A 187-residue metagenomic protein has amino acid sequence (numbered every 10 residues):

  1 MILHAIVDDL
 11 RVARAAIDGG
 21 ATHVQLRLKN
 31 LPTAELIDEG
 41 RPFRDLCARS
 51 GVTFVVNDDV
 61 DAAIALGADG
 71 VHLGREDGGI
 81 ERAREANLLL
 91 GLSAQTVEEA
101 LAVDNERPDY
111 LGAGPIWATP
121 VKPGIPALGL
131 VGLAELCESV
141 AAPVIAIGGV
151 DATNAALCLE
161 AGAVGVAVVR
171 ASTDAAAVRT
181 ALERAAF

Functional and structural regions predicted by a protein language model:
M1-Y110, I125-L128, E135, A141-V144 (+2 more regions): Conserved N-terminal beta1-alpha1 strand-loop-helix module at the mouth
P120-G124: Short, glycine/charged-rich beta-strand-loop motifs at protein surfaces that mediate ligand recognition and catalysis
